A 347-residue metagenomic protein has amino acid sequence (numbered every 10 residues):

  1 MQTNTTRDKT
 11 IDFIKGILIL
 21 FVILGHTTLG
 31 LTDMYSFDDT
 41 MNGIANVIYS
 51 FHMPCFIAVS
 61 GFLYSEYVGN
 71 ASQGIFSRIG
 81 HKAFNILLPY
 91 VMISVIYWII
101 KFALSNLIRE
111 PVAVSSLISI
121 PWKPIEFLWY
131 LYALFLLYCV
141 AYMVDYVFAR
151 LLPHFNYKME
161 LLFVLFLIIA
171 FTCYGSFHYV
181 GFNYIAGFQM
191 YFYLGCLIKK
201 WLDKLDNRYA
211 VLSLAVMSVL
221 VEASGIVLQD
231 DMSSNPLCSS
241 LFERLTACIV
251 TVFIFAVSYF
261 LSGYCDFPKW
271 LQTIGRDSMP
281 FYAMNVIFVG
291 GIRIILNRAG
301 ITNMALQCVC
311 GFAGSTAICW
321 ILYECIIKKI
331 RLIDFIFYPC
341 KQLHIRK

Functional and structural regions predicted by a protein language model:
M1-L167, C265, A299-K347: Membrane-cytosol interface segments of multi-pass membrane proteins, especially ER/Golgi lipid-handling enzymes
G30-Y35, A103-L107, F171-H178, S224-N235 (+1 more regions): Juxtamembrane "helix-exit" motif on the non-cytosolic side of transmembrane helices
M41-M53, I118-A133, C173-Y191, G225-F253: Interfacial loop-to-helix transition and helix-capping segments at the boundaries of transmembrane helices
V59-S77, H178-I185, L241-I249, S258 (+1 more regions): Cytoplasmic juxtamembrane interface segments
S60-Y64, L136, V140-V144, M190-L202 (+3 more regions): Transmembrane alpha-helical segments
P121, V144-C238: Aromatic-enriched alpha-helical transmembrane segments of multi-pass intramembrane proteins
L205-Q272, I287, T302: Alpha-helical transmembrane segments and terminal signal-anchor/GPI-anchor hydrophobic tails, characterized by long
R276-G290: Hydrophobic alpha-helical membrane segments
